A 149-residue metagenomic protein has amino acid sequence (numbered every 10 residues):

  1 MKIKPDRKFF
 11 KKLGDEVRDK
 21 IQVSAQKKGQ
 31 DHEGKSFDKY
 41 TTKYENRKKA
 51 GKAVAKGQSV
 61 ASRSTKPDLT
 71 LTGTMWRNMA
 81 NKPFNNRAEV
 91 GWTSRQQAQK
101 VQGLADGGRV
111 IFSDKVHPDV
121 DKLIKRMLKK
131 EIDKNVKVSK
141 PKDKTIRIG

Functional and structural regions predicted by a protein language model:
M1-G149: Short, Lys/Arg-rich flexible segments
